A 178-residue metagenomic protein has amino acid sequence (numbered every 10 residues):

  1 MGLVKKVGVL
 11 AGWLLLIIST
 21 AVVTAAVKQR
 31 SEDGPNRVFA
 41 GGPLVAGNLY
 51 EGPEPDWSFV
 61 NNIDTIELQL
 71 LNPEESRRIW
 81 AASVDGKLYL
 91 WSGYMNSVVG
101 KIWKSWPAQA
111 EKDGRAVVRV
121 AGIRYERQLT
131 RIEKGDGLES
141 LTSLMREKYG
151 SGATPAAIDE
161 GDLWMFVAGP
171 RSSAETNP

Functional and structural regions predicted by a protein language model:
M1-G8: Short, Lys/Arg-rich N-terminal segment immediately upstream of the first membrane anchor
G8-A26: Hydrophobic membrane-insertion alpha-helices, especially the h-region of bacterial N-terminal signal peptides
L15, F59, A82, G93 (+2 more regions): Intrinsic disorder/low-complexity segments enriched in polar/charged and small flexible residues
V22-E32, V167-A174: Terminal leader/tail segments of proteins
V27-E74: Short, conserved active-site entrance elements at the starts or edges of catalytic domains
N62-V98, Q128: Short beta-strand segments
E75-S76, N96-T176: Short, structured beta-strand-loop surface elements
